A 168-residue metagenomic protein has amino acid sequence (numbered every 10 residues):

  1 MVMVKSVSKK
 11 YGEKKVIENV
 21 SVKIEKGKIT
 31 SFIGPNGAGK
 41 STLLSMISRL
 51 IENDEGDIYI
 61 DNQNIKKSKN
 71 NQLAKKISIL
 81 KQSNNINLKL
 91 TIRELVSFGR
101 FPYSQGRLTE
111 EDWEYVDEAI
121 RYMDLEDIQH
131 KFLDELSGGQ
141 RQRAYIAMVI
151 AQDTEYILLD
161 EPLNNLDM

Functional and structural regions predicted by a protein language model:
V2, I17-E18: Conserved structural motif at the start of ABC-family nucleotide-binding domains
I33-P35: The feature captures the beta-strand-to-loop junction immediately N-terminal to the Walker
S48: Helix-to-loop junction immediately C-terminal to a conserved catalytic motif
G56-N64, L73: Conserved ABC transporter NBD signature motif
S97, E111-I128, D153, L158: Conserved ABC ATPase "signature" region
F132, E161-P162: Walker B catalytic motif
F132-L136, Q140: Conserved ABC ATPase signature
